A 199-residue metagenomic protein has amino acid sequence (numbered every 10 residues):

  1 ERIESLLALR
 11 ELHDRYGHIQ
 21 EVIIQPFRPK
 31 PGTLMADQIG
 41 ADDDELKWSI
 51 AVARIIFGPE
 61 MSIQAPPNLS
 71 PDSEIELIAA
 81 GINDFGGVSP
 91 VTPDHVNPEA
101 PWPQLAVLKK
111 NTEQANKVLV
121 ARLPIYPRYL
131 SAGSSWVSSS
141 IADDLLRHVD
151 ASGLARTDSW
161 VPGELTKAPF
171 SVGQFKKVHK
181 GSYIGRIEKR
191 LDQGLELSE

Functional and structural regions predicted by a protein language model:
E4-E199: Auxiliary Fe-S-binding modules of radical SAM enzymes
